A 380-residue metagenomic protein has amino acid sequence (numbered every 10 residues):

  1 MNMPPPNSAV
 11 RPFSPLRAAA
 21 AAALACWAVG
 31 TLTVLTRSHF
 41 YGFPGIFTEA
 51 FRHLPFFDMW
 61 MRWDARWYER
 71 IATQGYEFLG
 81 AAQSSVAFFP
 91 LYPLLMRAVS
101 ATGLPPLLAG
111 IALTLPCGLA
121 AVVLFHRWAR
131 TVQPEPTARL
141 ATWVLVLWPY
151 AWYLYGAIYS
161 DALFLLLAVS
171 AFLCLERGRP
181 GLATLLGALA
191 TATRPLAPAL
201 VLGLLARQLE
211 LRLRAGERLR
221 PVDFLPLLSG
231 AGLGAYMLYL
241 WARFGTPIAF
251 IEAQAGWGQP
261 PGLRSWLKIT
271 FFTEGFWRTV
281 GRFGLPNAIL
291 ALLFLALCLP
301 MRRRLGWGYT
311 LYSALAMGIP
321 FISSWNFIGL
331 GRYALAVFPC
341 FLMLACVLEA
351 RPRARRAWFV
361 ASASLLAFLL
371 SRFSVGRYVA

Functional and structural regions predicted by a protein language model:
A23-P44, W60, A190, V201-S313 (+1 more regions): Membrane-lumen/periplasm interface segments of specific transmembrane helices in polyprenyl phosphate-linked
M59-L104: Short hydrophobic/aromatic helix or loop-helix immediately within or flanking a transmembrane segment in polytopic
Q83-P90, L94, T102-V123, L154 (+1 more regions): Loop-to-helix entry region of an early transmembrane alpha helix in multi-pass inner-membrane enzymes
R97-A98, A112-V132, L295-P300: Transmembrane-helix motifs of polytopic, lipid-linked glycan transferases
P105-A109, F125-L147, L165-L166, W307-L311: Transmembrane-helix signature of polytopic, membrane-embedded enzymes that assemble or transfer cell-envelope glycans
L124-R127, V144, L163-L182, V201 (+2 more regions): Specific aromatic-rich, kink-prone transmembrane helix
Q133, R139-I158, A162-L165, F172-L173 (+1 more regions): Transmembrane and membrane-interface helices of multi-pass, inner-membrane envelope-modifying transferases
P226-G230, A350-V379: Signature aromatic-anchored transmembrane alpha helix within multi-pass, membrane-resident enzymes that catalyze glycan
